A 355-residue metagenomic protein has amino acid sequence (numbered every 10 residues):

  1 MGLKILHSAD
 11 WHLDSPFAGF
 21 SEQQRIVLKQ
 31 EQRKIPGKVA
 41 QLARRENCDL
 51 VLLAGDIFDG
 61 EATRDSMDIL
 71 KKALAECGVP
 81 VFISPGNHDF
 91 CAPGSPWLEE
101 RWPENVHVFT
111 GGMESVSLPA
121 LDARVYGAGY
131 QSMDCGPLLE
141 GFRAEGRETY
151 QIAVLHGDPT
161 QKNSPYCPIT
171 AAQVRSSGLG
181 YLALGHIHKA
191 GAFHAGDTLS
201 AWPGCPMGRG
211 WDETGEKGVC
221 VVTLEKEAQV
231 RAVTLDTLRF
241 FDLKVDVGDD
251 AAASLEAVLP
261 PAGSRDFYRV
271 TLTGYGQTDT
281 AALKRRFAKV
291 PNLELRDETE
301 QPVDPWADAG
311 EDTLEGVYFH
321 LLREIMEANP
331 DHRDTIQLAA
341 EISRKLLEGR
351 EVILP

Functional and structural regions predicted by a protein language model:
M1-D68, R147, E341, K345 (+1 more regions): N-terminal active-site segment of His-dependent metallophosphoesterases
G2, C48, G78, D122 (+4 more regions): A general structural motif
L6, R124-Y126, C220, F241: Conserved beta-strand elements of the Class I
K38-E46, A73, G141, A257-P261: A generic secondary-structure signal
R45, S176, Y181, P261-S264: Alpha-helix termination/capping residues and helix-transition junctions
L50, D59-A201, C205-G210, T214-E216 (+1 more regions): His/Asp/Glu-rich metal-coordinating catalytic cores of metallo-dependent phosphodiesterases/hydrolases acting on
E227-P355: Accessory, non-catalytic peripheral segments of nucleic-acid enzymes
